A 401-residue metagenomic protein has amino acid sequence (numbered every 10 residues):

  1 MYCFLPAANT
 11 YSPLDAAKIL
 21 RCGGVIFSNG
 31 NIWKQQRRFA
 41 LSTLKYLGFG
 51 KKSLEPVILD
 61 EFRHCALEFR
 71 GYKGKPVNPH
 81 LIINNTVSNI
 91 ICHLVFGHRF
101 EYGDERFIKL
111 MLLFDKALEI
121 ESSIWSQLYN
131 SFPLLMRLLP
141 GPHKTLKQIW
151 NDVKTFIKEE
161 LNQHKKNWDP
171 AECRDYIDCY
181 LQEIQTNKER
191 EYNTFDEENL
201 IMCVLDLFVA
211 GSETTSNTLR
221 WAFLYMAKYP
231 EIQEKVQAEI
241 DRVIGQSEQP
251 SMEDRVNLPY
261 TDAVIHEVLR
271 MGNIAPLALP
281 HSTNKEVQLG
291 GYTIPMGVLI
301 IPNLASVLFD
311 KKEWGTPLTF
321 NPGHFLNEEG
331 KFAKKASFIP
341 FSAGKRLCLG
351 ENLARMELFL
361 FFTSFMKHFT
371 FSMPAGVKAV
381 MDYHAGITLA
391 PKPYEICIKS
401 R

Functional and structural regions predicted by a protein language model:
M1-L54, N78, I83-H93, R106-L135 (+1 more regions): Cytochrome P450 substrate-recognition site 1
M1-R21, N31-Q35, L59-L67, K144 (+4 more regions): N-terminal membrane-proximal hinge/A-helix region immediately C-terminal to the signal-anchor transmembrane segment
K45-F49, E119, I124, T145-L219 (+5 more regions): Conserved cytochrome P450 catalytic core segment spanning the I/J/K helices
G48-D60, F69-H93, E101-K109, F132-F156 (+6 more regions): Cytochrome P450
V87, I149, V153-I157, N187-E239 (+5 more regions): Central I-helix of cytochrome P450 enzymes
L205, E328-L358, D382-A385: Cytochrome P450 heme-thiolate "Cys pocket" and heme-binding signature region
P230-I232, E351-L389: Cytochrome P450 heme-binding "Cys pocket" and the immediately downstream C-terminal segment
P302-G330: Conserved cytochrome P450 K-helix/beta-meander segment immediately N-terminal to the heme-binding cysteine loop
